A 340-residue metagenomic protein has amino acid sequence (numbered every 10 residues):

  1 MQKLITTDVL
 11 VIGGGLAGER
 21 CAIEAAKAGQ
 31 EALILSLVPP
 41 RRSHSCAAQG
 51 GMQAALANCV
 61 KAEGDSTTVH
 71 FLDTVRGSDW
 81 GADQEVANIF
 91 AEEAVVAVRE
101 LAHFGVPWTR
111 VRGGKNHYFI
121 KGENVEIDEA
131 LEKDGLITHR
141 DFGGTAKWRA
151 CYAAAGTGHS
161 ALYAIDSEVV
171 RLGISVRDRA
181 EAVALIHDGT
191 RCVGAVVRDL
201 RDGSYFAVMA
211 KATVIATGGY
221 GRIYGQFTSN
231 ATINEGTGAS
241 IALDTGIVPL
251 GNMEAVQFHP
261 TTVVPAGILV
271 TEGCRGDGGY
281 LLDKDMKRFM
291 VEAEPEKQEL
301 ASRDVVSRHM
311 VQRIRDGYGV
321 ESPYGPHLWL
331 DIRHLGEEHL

Functional and structural regions predicted by a protein language model:
L4-T7, R201-A212: Core beta-strand elements of the Rossmann-like FAD/NAD(P) dinucleotide-binding domain in flavoenzyme oxidoreductases
V9-I34: N-terminal Rossmann-like FAD-binding beta1-loop-alpha1 element of flavoenzymes
K27-Q49: Glycine-rich FAD pyrophosphate-binding loop
A54-F90: Glycine-rich active-site loop/strand segments that organize a redox cofactor
A82-V95, W148-S167, R177, T228-G236 (+2 more regions): Short beta-strand to alpha-helix junction loop
A102-S204, L281: Conserved redox-cofactor binding core of oxidoreductases
I215-S229: Flavin (primarily FAD) binding-site architecture
I241, I247-L340: An anion/pyrophosphate-binding glycine-rich loop and adjacent beta-alpha core in soluble alpha-beta enzymes
